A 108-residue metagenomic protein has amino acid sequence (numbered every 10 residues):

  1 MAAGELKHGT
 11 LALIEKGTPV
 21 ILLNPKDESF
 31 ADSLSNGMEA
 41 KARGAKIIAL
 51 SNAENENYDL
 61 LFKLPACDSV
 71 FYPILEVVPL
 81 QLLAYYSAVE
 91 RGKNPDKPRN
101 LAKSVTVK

Functional and structural regions predicted by a protein language model:
M1-K108: A SIS-like phosphosugar-recognition module
